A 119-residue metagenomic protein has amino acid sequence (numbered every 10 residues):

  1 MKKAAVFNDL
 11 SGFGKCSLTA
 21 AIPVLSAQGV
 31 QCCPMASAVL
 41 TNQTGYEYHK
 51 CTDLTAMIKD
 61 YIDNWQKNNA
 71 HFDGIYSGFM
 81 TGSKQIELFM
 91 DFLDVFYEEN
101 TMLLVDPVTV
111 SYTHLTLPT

Functional and structural regions predicted by a protein language model:
K2-V105, T109-V110: Conserved N-terminal subdomain of the carbohydrate kinase-like
T113-T119: Conserved small/polar residues in nucleotide/adenosyl-binding loops
